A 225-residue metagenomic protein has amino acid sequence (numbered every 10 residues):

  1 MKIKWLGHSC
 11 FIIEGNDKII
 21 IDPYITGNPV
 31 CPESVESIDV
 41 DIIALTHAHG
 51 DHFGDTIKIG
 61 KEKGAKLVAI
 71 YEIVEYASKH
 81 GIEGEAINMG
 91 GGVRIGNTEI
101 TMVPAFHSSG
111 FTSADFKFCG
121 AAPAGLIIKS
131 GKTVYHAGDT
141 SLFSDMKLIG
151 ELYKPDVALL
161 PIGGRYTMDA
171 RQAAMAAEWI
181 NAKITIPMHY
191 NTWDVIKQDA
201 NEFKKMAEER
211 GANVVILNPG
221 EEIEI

Functional and structural regions predicted by a protein language model:
M1-K18, I25-N28, R94-N97, E202-R210 (+1 more regions): Zn-dependent metallo-beta-lactamase
K2-W5, I19-D22, E99-A105, T133-D139: Active-site-proximal beta-strand elements of phosphoester/diester hydrolases
I12-H49, G54-K61, E72, S108-C119 (+1 more regions): Pre-active-site segment of Zn-dependent metallo-hydrolases
I21-P23, V40-A48, V68-Y71, Y135-G138 (+3 more regions): Active-site neighborhood of phospho(di)ester-bond hydrolases with catalytic His/Asp-centered motifs
G27-N28, H49-G54, V74-A77, G91-R94 (+5 more regions): Active-site environment of divalent metal-dependent phosphoester hydrolases
G54-T112, K117: Glycine/small-residue-rich loop that forms an oxyanion/phosphate-binding "nest" at active or ligand-binding sites
K66, S78-G91, A174, E178-I225: Binuclear metal-ion centers of metallo-dependent hydrolases, dominated by the metallo-beta-lactamase
T112-E178: Active-site-proximal loop/helix segments of hydrolase catalytic cores
